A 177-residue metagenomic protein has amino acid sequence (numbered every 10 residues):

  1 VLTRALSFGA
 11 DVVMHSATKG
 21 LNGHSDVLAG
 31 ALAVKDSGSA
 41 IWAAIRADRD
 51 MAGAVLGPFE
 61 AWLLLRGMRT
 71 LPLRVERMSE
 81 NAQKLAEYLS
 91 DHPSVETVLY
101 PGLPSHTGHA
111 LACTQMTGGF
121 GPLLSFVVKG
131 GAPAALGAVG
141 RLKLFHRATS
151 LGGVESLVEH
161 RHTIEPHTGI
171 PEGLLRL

Functional and structural regions predicted by a protein language model:
V1-S94, L99: Conserved PLP-enzyme active-site core in the AAT-like
D50-A86, G119, S125-F145, G169-L177: Generic hydrophobic segment detector
S94-L175: Conserved C-terminal alpha-helix-loop-beta "cap" of PLP-dependent enzymes that closes/shapes the active-site mouth
